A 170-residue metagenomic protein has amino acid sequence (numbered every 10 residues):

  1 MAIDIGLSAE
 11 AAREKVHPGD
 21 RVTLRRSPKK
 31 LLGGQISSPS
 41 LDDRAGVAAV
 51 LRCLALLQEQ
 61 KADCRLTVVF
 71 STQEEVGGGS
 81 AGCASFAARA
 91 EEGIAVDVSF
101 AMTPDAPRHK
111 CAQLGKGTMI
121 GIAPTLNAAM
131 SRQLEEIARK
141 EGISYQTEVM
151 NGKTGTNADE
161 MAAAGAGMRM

Functional and structural regions predicted by a protein language model:
M1-M170: N-terminal hydrophobic/helix-forming segments and targeting peptides
